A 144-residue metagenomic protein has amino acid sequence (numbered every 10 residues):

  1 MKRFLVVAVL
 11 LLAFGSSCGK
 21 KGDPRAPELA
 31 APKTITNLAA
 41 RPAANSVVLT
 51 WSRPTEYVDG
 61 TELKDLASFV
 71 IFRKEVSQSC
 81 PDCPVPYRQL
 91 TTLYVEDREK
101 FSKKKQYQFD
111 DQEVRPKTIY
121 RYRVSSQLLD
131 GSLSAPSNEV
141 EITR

Functional and structural regions predicted by a protein language model:
F4-L12: Sec-dependent N-terminal signal peptides
A8, A40-P42, D110-Q112: Alpha-helical interaction segments
F14-S17: C-terminal motif of bacterial Sec signal peptides marking the signal peptidase cleavage site
G19-D65, P116, G131-R144: Pro/Thr/Ser/Gly-rich low-complexity, intrinsically disordered linker/stalk tracts
S52-R53, Y57, L63-K117, S132-P136: Recognizes extended acidic, P/S/T-rich segments that occur within or adjacent to Ig-like beta-sandwich modules
S125-L129: Beta-strand-rich extracellular modules
